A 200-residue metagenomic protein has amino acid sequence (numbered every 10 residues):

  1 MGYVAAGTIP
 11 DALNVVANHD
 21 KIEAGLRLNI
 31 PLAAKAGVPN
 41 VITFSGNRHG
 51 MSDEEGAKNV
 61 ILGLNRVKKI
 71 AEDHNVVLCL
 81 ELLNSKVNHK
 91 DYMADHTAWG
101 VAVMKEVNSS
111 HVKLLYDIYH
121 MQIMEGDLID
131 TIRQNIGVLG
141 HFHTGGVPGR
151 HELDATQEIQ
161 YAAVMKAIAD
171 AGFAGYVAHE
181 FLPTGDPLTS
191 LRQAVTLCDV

Functional and structural regions predicted by a protein language model:
M1-A12, V200: Short hydrophobic interaction/assembly module
V4, T43, D53, V60 (+2 more regions): Generic detector of intrinsically disordered, low-complexity, polar/charged segments
A6-I9, S45-H49, L82-K86, I118-H120 (+2 more regions): Active-site-proximal loop/turn and secondary-structure-junction residues that shape catalytic pockets, frequently
P10-K113, I123: Active-site acidic/histidine proton-transfer and metal-coordination neighborhood in alpha/beta enzyme cores
G37, V77, A94-Y116, H120-V200: Histidine-acidic metal/acid-base catalytic patches
